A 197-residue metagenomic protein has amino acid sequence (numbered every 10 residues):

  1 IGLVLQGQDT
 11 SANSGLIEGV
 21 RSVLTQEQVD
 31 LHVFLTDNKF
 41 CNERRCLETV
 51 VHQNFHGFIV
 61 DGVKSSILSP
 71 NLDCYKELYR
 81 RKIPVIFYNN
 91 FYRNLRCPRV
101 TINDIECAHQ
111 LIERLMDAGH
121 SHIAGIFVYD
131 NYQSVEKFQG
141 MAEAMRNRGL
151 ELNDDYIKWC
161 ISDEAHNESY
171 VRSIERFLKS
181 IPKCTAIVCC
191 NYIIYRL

Functional and structural regions predicted by a protein language model:
I1, E18-V33, R45-G57, L68-L197: Bacterial carbohydrate/catabolite-sensing allosteric modules
L5, G62, N191: Glycine-rich, N-terminal phosphate-binding loop of Rossmann-like dinucleotide-binding domains
L5-S22: N-terminal winged-helix
G7-D9, D37, Y129: Residue-level signal for short, function-critical loop segments
D9-T10, K64-I67: Short acidic, S/G/P-rich loop/turn micro-motifs used as interaction or catalytic elements
D37, V63-K64, F91: Short beta-to-alpha linker loops that shape the active-site pocket of alpha/beta-hydrolase fold enzymes
K39-N42: Short acidic loop-to-helix transition motifs that present clustered carboxylates
